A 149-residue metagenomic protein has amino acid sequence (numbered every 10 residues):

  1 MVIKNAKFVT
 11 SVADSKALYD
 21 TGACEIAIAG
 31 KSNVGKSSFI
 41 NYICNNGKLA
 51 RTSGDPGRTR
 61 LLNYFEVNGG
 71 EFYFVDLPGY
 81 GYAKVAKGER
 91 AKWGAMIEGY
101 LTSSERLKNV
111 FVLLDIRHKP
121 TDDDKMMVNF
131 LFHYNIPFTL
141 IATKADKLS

Functional and structural regions predicted by a protein language model:
M1-K84, G88: Conserved G1/Walker A P-loop phosphate-binding module
E89-W93: Short acidic-hydrophobic sequence patches enriched in Asp/Glu that either
G94-S149: Conserved C-terminal guanine-recognition region of P-loop GTPase G domains, centered on the G4
